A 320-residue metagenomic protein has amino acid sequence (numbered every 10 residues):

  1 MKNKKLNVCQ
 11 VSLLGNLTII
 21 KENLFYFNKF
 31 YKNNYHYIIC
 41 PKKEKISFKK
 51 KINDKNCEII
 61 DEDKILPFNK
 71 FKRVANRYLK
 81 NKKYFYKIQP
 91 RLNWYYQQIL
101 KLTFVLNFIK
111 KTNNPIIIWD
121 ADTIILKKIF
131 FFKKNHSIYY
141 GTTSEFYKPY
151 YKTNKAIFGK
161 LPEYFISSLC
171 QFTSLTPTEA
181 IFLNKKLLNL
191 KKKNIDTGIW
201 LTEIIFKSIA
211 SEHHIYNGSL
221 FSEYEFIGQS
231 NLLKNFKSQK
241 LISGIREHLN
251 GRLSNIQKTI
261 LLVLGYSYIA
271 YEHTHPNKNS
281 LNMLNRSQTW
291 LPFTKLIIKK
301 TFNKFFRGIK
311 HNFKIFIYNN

Functional and structural regions predicted by a protein language model:
K4-N7, N28-I38, C57: Short loop->beta transition adjacent to catalytic acidic/histidine clusters or analogous donor-positioning motifs
N7-N16: A conserved hydrophobic helix/loop-capping motif in glycosyltransferases and polysaccharide synthases
N16-K29: Short, well-formed alpha-helical segments that are part of the catalytic scaffolds of diverse glycosyltransferases
N33-E44, I59-L66: Short beta-strand/loop segment that forms part of the nucleotide-sugar
I52-N107: Active-site-proximal specificity loops/subdomain of glycosyltransferases
L100-T142: GT-A fold catalytic core of metal-dependent nucleotide-sugar glycosyltransferases, centered on the diacidic
I129-H213: Conserved catalytic core of nucleotide-sugar-dependent glycosyltransferases
W200-N320: A glycosyltransferase accessory/donor-loop signature
